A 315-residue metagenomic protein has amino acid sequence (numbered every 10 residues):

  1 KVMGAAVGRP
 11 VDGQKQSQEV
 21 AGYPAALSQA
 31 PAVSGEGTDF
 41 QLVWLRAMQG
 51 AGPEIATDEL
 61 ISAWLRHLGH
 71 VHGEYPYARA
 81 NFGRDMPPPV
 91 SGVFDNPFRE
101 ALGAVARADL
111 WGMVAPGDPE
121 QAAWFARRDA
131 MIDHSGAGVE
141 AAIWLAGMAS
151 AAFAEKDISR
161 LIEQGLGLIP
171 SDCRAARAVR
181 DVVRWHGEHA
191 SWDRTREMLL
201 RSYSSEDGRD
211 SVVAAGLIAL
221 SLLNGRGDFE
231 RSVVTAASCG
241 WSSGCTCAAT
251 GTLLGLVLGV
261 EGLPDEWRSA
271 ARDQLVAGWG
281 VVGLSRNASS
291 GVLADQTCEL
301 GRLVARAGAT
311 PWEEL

Functional and structural regions predicted by a protein language model:
K1-L315: Structured, active/binding-site neighborhoods that engage oxygen-rich ligands
